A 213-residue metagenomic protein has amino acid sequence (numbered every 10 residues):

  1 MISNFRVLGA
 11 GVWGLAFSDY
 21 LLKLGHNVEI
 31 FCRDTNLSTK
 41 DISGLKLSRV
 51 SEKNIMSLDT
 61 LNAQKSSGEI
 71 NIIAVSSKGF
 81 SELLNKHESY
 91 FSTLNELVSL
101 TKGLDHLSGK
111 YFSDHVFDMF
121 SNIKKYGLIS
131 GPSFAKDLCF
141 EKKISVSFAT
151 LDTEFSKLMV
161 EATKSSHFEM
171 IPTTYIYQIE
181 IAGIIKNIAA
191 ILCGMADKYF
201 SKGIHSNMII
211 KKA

Functional and structural regions predicted by a protein language model:
M1-I55, T60: NAD(P)+-binding Rossmann beta1-loop-alpha1 motif at the extreme N-terminus of oxidoreductases
G14, L37, H106, A135 (+1 more regions): Flexible, glycine-rich phosphate/dinucleotide-binding loops and adjacent beta-alpha linkers at cofactor/substrate
N27, Y90, H115, M119-K125 (+1 more regions): Internal alpha-helical scaffold of NAD(P)-dependent oxidoreductase catalytic cores
N36-D41, H106-S108, S156: Short, charged/polar "capping" segments at the starts of alpha-helices and the immediately preceding loops
M56, A63-K143, M159: Rossmann-like NAD(P)(H) cofactor-binding subdomain of soluble oxidoreductases
